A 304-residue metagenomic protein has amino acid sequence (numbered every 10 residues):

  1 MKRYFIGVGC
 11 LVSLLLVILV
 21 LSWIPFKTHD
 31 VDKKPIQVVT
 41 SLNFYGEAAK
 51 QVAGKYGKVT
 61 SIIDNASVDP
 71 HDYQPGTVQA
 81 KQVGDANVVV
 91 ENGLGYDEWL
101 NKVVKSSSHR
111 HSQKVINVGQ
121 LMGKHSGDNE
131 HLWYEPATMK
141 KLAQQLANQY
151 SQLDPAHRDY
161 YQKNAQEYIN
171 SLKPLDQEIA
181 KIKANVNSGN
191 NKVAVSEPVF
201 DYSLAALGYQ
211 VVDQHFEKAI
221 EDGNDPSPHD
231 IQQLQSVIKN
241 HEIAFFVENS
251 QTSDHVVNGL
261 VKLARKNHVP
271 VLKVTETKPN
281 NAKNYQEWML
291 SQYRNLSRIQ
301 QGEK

Functional and structural regions predicted by a protein language model:
K2-K304: Extracytoplasmic metal-acquisition and chelation regions
